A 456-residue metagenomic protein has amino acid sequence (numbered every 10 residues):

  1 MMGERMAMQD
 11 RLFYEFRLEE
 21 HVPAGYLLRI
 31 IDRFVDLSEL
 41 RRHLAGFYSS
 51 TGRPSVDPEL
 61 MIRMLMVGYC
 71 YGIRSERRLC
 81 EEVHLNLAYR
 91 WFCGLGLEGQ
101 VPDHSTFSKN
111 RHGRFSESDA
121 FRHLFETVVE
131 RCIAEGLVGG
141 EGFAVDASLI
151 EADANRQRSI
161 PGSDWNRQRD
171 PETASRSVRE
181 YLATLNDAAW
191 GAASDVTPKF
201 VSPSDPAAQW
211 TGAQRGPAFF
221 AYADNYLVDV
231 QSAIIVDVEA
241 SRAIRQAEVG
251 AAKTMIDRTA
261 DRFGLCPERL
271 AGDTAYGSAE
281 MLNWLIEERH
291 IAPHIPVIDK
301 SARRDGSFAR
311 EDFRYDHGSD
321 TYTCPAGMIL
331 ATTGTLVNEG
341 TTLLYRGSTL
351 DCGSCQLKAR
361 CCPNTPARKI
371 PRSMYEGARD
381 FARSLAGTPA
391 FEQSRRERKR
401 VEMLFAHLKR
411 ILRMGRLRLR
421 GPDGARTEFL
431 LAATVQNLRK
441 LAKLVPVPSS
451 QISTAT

Functional and structural regions predicted by a protein language model:
M1-E15: Short, flexible loop/hinge motifs at secondary-structure junctions
E4-R5, G72-L85, L95-T456: Anion-binding and metal-coordination hotspots
A24-M66, Y71, M374-E376: Basic, short loop/linker segments at the boundary and entry of helix-turn-helix/winged-helix-like folds
V67-C70, L85, Y89: Amphipathic alpha-helical interaction surfaces
R90-G94: Short arginine-rich
